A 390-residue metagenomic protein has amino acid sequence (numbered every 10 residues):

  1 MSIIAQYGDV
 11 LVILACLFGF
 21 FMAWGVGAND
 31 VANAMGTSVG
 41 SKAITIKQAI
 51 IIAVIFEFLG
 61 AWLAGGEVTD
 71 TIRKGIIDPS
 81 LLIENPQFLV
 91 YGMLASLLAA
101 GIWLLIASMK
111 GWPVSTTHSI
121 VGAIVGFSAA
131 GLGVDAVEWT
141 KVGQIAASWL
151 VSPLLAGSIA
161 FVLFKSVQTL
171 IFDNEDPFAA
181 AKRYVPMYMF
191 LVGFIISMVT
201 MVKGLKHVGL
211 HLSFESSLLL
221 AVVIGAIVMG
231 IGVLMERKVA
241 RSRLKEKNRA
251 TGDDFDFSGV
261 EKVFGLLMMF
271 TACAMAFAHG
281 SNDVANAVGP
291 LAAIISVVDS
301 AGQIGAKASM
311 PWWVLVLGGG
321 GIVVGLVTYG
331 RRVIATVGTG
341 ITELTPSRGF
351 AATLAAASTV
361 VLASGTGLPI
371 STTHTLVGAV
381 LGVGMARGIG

Functional and structural regions predicted by a protein language model:
M1-G390: Alpha-helical transmembrane segments and immediately membrane-proximal extracytoplasmic
